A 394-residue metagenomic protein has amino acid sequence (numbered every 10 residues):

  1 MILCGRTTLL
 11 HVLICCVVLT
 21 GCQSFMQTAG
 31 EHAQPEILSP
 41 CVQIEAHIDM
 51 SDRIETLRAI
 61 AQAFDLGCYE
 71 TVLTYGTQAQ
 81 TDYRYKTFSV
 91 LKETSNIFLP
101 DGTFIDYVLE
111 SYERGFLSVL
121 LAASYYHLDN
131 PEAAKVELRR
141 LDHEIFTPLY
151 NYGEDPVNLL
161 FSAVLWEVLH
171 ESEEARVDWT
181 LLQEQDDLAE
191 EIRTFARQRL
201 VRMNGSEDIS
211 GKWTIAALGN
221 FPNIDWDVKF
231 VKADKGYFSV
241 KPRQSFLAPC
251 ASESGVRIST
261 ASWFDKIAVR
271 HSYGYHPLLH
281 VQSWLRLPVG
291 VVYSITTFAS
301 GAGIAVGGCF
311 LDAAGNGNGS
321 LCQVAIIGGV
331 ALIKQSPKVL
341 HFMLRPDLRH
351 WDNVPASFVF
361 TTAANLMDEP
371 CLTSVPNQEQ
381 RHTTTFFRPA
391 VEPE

Functional and structural regions predicted by a protein language model:
M1-V12: Bacterial N-terminal signal peptides that target proteins for export
L10-C16, V256: Residue-level marker of intrinsically disordered, low-complexity segments enriched for small/polar residues
V18-G21: C-terminal motif of bacterial Sec signal peptides marking the signal peptidase cleavage site
Q23-F25: Bacterial signal peptide processing site
G30-R202: Alpha-helical protein-protein interaction scaffolds
V201-C309, A313, G317-E394: Short loop/turn and low-complexity linker motifs enriched in small/turn-promoting residues
